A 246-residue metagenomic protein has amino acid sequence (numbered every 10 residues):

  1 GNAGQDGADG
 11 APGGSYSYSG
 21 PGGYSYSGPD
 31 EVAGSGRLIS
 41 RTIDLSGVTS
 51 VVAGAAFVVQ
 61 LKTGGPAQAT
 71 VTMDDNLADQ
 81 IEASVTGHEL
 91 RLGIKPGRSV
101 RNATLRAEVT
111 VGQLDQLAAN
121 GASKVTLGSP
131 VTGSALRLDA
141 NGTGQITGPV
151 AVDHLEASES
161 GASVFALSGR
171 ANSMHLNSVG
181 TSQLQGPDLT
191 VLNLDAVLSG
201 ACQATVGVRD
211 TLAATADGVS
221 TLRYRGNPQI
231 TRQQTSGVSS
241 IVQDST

Functional and structural regions predicted by a protein language model:
G1-Q80, E89-T110, T126-L127, S239-T246: Short acidic/polar N-terminal linker immediately downstream of export determinants
S40-I43, T49-L61, E89, L105-S245: Extended, compositionally simple hydrophobic/Ser/Thr-rich segments that build repetitive fibrous architectures
